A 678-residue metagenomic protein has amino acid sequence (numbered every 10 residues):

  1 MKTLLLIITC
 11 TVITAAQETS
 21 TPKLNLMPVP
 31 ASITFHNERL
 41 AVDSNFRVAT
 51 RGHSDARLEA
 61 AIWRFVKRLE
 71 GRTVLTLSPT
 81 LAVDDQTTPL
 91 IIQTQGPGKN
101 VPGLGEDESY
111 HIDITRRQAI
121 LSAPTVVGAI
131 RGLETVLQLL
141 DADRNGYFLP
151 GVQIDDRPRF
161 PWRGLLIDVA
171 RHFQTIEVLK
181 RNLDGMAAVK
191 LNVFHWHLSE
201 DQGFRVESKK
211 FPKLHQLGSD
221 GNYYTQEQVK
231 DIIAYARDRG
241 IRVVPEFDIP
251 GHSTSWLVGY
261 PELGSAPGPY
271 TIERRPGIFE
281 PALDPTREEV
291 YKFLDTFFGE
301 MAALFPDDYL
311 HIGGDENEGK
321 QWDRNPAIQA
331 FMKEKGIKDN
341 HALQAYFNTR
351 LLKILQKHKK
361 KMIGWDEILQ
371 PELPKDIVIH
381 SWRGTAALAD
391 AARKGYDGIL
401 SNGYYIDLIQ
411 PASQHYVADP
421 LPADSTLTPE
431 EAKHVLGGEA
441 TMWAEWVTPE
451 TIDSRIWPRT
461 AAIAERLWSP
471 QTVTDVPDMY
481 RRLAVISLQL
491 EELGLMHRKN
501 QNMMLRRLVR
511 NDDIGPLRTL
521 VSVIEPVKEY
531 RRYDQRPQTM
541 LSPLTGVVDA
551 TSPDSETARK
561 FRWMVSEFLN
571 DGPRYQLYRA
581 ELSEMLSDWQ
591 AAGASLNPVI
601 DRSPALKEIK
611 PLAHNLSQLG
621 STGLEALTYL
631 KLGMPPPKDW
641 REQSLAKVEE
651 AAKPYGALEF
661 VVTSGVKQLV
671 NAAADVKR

Functional and structural regions predicted by a protein language model:
T3-I13: Sec-dependent N-terminal signal peptides
Q17-F160, L467-P470, T474-V476, R481-L493: Contiguous, structured surface segment used for ligand recognition
S20, L26-V29, T34-H36, A41-S44 (+4 more regions): Substrate-binding groove of N-acetylhexosamine-processing glycoside hydrolases
R51, Q93-Q95, A123, S199 (+6 more regions): Active-site-proximal beta-strand/loop segments in catalytic clefts of secreted hydrolases
A56-L58, F173-T175, D201-R205, P250-W256 (+6 more regions): Flexible loop/turn segments at secondary-structure boundaries
L81-T87, D201-F211, L369-P374, V378: Beta-rich nucleic-acid/ligand-interaction surfaces
K99-Y309, N325, R350, I354 (+2 more regions): Feature activates predominantly on carbohydrate-active enzymes
G313-F331, K335-I337: N-terminal leader/propeptide and maturation segments of large enzyme subunits in energy/redox metabolism and hydrolases
